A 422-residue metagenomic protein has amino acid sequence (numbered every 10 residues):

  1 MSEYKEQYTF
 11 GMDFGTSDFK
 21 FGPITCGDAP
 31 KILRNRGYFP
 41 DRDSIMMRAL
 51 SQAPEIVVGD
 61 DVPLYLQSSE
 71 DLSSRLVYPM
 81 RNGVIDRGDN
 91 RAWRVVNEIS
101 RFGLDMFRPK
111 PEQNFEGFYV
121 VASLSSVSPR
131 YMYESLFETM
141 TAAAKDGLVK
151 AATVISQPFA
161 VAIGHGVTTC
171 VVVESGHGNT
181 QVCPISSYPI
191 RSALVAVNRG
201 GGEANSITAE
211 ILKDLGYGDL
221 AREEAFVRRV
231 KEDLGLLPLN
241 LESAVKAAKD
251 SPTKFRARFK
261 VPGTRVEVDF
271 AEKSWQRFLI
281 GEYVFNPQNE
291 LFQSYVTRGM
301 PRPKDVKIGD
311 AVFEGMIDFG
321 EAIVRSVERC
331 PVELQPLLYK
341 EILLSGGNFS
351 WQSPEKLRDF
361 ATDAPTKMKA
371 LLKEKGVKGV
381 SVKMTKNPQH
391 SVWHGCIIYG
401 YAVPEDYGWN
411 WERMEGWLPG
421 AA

Functional and structural regions predicted by a protein language model:
M1-Y38, I163-I190: Gly/Thr-rich phosphate-binding beta-strand-loop-beta motif of the actin/hexokinase/Hsp70
T9-S123: Conserved phosphate-binding loops in N-terminal lobes of ATP-dependent enzymes of the actin/Hsp70/sugar-kinase
W93-G166, V195-G202: Active-site neighborhood for divalent-cation/phosphate handling
V96-P111, W275-Q276, I280-L338: Phosphate/ATP-binding catalytic cores across multiple sugar-kinase/actin-like superfamilies, primarily ASKHA
S123-Y133, Y339-K367: Glycine-rich phosphate-binding loops at beta-strand->alpha-helix junctions
L148-Q157, V312, L337, A361-H394: Conserved phosphate-binding/catalytic loops in two-lobed NTP-binding clefts
P158-G166, K307-E321, K378-A422: Glycine-rich phosphate-binding/hydrolytic loop that grips phosphoryl groups
S186, I190-A311: Phosphate-binding glycine-rich/basic clefts of nucleotide- and phosphate-handling proteins, predominantly
